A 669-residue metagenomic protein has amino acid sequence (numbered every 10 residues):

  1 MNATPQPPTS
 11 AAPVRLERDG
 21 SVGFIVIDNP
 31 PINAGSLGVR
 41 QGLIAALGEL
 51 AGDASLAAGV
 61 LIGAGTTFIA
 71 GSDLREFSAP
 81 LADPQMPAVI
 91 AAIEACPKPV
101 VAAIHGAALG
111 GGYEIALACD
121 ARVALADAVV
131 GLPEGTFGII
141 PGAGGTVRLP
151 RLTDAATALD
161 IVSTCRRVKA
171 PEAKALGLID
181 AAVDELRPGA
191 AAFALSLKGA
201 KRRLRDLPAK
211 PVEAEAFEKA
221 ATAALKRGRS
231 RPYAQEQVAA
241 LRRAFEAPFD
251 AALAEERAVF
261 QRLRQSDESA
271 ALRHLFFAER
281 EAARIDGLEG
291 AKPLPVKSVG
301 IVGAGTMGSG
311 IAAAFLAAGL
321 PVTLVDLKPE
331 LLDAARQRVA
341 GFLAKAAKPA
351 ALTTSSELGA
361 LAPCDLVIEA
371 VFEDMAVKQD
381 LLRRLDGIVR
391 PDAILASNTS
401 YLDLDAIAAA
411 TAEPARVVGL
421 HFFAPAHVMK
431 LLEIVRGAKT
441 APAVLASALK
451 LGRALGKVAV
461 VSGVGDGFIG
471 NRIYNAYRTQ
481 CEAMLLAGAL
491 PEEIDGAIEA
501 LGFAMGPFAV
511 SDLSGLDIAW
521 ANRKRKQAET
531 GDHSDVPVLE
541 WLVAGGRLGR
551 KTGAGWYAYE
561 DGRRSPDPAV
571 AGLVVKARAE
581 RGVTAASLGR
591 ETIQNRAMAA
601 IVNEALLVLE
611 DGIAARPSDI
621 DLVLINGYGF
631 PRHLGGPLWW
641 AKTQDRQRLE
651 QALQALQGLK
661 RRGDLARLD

Functional and structural regions predicted by a protein language model:
M1-I62, A91: Conserved CoA-thioester-binding segment of acyl-CoA-metabolizing enzymes
N2-V14, D28, R40, P80-A88 (+4 more regions): N-terminal glycine-rich phosphate-binding loop for ADP-containing cofactors
G38, T66-A79: Amphipathic alpha-helical interaction surfaces in cytosolic regulatory modules
L61-I62, I69, F77, A102 (+3 more regions): Redox-cofactor binding/interface segments in oxidoreductases and associated redox assembly factors
T66-A70, L109-G110, L402-D403: Short, active-site-adjacent cap segments at secondary-structure transitions
A102, G106-G112: Gly/Ser-rich catalytic serine loop of serine hydrolases
